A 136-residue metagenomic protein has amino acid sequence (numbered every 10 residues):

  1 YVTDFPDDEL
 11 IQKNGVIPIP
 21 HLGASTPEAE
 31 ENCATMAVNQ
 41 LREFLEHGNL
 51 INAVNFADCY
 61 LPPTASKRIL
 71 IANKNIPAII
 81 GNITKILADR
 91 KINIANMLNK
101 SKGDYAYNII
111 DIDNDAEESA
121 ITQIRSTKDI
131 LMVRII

Functional and structural regions predicted by a protein language model:
Y1-P63, Y107, I136: Rossmann-like dinucleotide-binding domain for NAD(H)/NADP(H)
I51-I136: A conserved regulatory-domain signal marking ACT and ACT-like small-molecule sensing domains and adjacent regulatory
